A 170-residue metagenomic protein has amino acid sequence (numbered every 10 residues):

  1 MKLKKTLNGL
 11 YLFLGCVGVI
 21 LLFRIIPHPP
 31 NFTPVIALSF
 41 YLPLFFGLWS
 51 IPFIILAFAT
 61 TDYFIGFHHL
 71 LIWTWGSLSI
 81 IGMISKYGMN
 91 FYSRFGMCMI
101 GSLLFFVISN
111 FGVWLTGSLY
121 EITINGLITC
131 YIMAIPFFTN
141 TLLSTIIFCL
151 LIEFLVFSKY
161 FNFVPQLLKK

Functional and structural regions predicted by a protein language model:
K2-Y41, F45, F53: Hydrophobic transmembrane alpha-helices
L10-G15, I51-I55, I72-G76, F95-M99 (+2 more regions): Hydrophobic alpha-helical transmembrane segments
C16, I36-F40, T74-G82, I146-C149: Alpha-helical transmembrane segments of multi-pass membrane proteins
L21-T33, L56-G88: Interfacial aromatic-anchored transmembrane helix boundaries in multi-pass membrane proteins
L22-F23, L42-L48, M83-Y92, F154-N162: Structural signal for the C-terminal ends of transmembrane alpha-helices and the immediately following loop
V35-S39, H68-W73, L127-I132: Non-cytosolic membrane-interface motifs at loop->transmembrane helix junctions
Y41-W49, H69, S102-N110: Small-residue-rich segments of transmembrane alpha-helices in multi-pass membrane proteins, especially helix faces
F91-K170: Membrane-embedded alpha-helical hairpins and interfacial helices in multi-pass inner-membrane proteins
